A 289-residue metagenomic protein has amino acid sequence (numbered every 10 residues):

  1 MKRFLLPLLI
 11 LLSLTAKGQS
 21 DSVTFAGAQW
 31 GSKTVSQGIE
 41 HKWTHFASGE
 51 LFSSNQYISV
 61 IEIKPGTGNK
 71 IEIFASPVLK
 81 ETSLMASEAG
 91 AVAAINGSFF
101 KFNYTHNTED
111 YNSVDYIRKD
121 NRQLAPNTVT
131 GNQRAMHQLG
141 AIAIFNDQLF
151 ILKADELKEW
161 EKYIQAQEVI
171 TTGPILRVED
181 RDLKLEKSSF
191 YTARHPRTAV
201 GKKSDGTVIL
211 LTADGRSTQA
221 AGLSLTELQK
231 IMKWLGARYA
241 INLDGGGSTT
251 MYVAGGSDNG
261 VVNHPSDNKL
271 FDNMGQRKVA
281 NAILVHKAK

Functional and structural regions predicted by a protein language model:
M1-S22: Bacterial Sec-dependent N-terminal signal peptides
Q19-A141: Zymogen propeptides
I61-K64, A94-F99, A154, T212-G215 (+1 more regions): Active-site-proximal beta-strand/loop segments in catalytic clefts of secreted hydrolases
F74-L79, E156-E161, A213-S217: Short, solvent-exposed aromatic-acidic interface loops
K80-M85, W160-A166, Q219-L225: A short, polar/proline- and glycine-enriched secondary-structure boundary/capping micro-motif
V92-N96, A141-A143, F150-I151, G201 (+3 more regions): Structural recognition of the beta-strand scaffold that forms the well-ordered cores of secreted hydrolase catalytic
F100-F190: Active-site-adjacent helix-turn-beta-strand microarchitecture at beta-sheet edges that either contains or buttresses
N107-V129, E186-K202, T207-L235, S248-K289: Conserved, well-ordered active-site substructure
